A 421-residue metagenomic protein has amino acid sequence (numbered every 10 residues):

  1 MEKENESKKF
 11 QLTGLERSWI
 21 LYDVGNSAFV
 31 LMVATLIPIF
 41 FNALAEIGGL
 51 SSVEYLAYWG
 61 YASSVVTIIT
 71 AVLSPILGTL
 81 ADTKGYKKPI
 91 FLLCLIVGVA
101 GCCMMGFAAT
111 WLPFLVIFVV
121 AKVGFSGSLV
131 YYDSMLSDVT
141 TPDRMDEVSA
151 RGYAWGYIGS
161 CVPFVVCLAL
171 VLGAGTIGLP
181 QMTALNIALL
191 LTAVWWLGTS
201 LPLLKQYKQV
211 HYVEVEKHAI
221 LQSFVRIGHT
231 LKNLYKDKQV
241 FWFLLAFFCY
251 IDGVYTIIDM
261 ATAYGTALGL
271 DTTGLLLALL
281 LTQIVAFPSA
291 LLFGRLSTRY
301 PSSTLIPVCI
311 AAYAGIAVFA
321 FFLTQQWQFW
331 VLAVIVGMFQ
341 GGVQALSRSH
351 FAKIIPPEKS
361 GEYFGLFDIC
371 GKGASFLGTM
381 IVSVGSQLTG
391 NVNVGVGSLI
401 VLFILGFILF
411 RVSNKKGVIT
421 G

Functional and structural regions predicted by a protein language model:
E2-E16, K208-L245: Juxtamembrane intracellular "pre-TM" segments in multi-pass secondary transporters
K9-T67, Q239-D271, L275-A278: Helix-loop boundary and gating motifs at the non-cytosolic
S52-E54, V171-V194, V384-F403: A membrane-interface helix-boundary motif in multi-pass transporters
V72-Y86, P288-S302: Helix-to-loop junctions at the C-terminal end of transmembrane segments in multipass secondary transporters
P89-M104, T304-F319: Structural signature of the two symmetry-related core transmembrane helices
M105-F118, F321-A333: Helix-loop junctions at membrane interfaces in 12-TM secondary transporters
S149-V171, D368-G378: Glycine-rich segments within core transmembrane alpha-helices of 12-TM secondary carriers
W195-Q206, G397-G421: Multi-pass alpha-helical transporter architecture, strongest for 12-TM Major Facilitator/SLC carriers used
